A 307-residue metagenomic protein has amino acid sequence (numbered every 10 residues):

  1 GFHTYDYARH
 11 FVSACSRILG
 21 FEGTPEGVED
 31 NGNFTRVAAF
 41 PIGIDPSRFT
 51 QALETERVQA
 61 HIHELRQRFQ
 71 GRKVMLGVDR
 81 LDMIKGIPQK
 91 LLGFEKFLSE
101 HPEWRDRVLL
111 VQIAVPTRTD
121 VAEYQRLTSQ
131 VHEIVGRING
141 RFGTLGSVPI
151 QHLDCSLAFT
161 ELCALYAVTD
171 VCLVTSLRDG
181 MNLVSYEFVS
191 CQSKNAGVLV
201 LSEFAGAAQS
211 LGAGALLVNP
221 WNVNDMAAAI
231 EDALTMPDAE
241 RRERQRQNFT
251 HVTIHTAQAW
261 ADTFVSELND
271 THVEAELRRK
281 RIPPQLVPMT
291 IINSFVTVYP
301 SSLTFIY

Functional and structural regions predicted by a protein language model:
G1-P288: Catalytic cores of carbohydrate-active enzymes across secretory and cytosolic contexts
A167, V296-P300: Flexible, charged surface loops at secondary-structure boundaries
V287-F295: A short, compositionally biased domain-edge/stem linker segment
Y299-Y307: Asp-based phosphoryl-transfer active-site loop
